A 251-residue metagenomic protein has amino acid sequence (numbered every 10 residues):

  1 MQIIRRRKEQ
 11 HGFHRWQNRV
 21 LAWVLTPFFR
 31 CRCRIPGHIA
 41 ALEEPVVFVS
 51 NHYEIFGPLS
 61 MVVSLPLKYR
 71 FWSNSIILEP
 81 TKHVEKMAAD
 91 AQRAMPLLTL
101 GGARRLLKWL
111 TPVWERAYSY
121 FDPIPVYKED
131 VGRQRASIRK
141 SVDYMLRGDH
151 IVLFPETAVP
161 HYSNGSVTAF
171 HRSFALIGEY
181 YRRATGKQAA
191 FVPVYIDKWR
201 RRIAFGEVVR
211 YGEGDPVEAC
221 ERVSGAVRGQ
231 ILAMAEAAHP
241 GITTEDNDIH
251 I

Functional and structural regions predicted by a protein language model:
Q2-R7, K128-I251: Non-catalytic C-terminal accessory region of glycerolipid acyltransferases and related lyso-lipid remodeling enzymes
R7-A22: Short, charged N-terminal beta->alpha structural module
V20-P45: A short, well-structured juxtamembrane/interface segment
T26, F56-S60, S173-I177: Short amphipathic alpha-helical face segments that pack within enzyme cores and frequently flank/anchor catalytic
P27, Y120-F121, R147-G148: Structured helix-beta-strand junction loops
C31-P36, G57-P58, T111, I138-R139: A generic local structural motif
L42-K128: Catalytic core of membrane glycerolipid acyltransferases/transacylases, capturing the structured, soluble-facing
